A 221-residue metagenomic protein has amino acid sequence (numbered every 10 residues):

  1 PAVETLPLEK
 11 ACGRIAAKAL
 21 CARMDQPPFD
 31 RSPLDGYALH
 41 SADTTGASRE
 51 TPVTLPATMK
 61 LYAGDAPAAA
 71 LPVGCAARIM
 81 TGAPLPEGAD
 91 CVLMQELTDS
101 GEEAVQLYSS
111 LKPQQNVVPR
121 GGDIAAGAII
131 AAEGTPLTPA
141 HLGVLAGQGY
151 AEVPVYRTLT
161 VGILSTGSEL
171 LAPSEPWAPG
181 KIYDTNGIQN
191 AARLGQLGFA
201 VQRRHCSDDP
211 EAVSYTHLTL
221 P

Functional and structural regions predicted by a protein language model:
P1-T51, E103: Short, low-complexity N-terminal leaders and the immediately following helix N-cap/first helix
P7, N186, D209-P210: Short loop/turn segments at beta->alpha junctions
S32-P33, I79, T216: Short conserved micro-motifs on helix faces and helix-strand junctions that flank and scaffold key functional residues
Y37-R204: Short, glycine/charged-enriched hinge/interface segments at domain edges or termini
Q189, A212-V213: Well-ordered alpha-helical segments embedded in enzymatic catalytic cores
R203-E211: Short beta->alpha junction loops
Y215-P221: Conserved small/polar residues in nucleotide/adenosyl-binding loops
